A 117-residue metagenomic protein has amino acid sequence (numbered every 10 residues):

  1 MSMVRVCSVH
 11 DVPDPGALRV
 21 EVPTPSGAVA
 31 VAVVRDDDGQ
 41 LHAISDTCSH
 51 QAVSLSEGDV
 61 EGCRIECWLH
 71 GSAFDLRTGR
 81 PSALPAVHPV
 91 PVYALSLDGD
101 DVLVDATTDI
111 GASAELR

Functional and structural regions predicted by a protein language model:
M1-G62, V92-R117: N-terminal pre-ligand scaffold of iron-sulfur
C48, C67-H70: Short cysteine clusters
S54-E61, A73-A83: Iron-sulfur (Fe-S) cluster-binding segments and ferredoxin-like electron-carrier domains, especially [2Fe-2S]
G62-W68, P81-V90: Short cysteine/histidine-rich metal-coordination sites, predominantly Zn2+-binding motifs
